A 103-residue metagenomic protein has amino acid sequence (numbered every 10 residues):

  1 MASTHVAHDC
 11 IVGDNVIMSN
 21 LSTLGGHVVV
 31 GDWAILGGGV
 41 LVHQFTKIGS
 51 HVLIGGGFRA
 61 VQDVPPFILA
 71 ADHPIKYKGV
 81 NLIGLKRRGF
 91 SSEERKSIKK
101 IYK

Functional and structural regions predicted by a protein language model:
M1-K76: Structural signal for interior beta-strand "rungs" in well-ordered beta-sheet cores of soluble enzyme domains
H73-K103: Terminal amphipathic alpha-helical/low-complexity segments used for targeting or macromolecular assembly
